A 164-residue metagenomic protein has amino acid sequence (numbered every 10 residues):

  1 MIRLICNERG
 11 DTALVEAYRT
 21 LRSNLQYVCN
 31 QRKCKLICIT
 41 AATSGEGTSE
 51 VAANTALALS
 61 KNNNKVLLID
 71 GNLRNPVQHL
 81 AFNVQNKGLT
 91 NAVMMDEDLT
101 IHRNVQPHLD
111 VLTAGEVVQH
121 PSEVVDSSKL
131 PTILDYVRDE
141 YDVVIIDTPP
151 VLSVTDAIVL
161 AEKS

Functional and structural regions predicted by a protein language model:
M1-E50, T55, S60-K65, G71-V77 (+1 more regions): Short boundary/hinge segments that flank catalytic cores
N7, L59-A114: Phosphate-binding loop that captures ATP/GTP phosphates
G10-A17, T48-V51, T55, R74 (+6 more regions): Helical mechanochemical/support elements of P-loop NTPase systems and associated helical scaffolds
L21, I39, D70-N72, A92 (+3 more regions): Residue-level signature of catalytic and energy-coupling elements of molecular machines, predominantly ATP/GTP-dependent
Q26, N30, S60, M94-E97 (+1 more regions): Signal for well-folded cores of large energy- and translation-related assemblies
C34-C38, L67, L109-V111, V143-I145: Residue-level preference for the first positions of well-ordered beta-strands
K65, L99, A114-T155, A161: Phosphate-binding/switch loop-helix module in NTP-utilizing enzymes
V105, K163-S164: Short, structured coil segments at secondary-structure junctions
